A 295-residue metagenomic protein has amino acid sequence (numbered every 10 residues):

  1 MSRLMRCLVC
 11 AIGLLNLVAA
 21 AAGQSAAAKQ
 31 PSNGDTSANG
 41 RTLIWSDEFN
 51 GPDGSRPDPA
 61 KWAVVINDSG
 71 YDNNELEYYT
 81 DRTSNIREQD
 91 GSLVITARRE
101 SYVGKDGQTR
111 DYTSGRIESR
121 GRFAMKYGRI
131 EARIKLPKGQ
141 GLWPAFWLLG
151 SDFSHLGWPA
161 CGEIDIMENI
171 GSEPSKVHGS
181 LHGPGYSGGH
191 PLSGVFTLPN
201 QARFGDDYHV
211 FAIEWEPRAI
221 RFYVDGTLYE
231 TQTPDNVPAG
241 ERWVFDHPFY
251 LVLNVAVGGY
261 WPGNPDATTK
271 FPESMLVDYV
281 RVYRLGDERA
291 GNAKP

Functional and structural regions predicted by a protein language model:
M1-M5: N-terminal secretory signal peptides that target proteins for export/translocation
L8-A19: Bacterial N-terminal signal peptides
Q24-P295: GH16 jelly-roll
